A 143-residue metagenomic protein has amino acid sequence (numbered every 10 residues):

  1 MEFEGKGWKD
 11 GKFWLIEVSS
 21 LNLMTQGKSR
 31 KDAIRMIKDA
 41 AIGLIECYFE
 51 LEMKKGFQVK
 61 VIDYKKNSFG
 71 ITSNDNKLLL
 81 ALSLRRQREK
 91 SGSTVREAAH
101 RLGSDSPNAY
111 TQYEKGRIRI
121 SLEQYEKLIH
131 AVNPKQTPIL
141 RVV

Functional and structural regions predicted by a protein language model:
M1-M53: DNA-contacting interfaces and partner/effector-binding or oligomerization modules in DNA-centric proteins
K31, R85, R96-E97: Residues within the helices of the helix-turn-helix
I45-S73: Short, structured interface segments
Y64-K90: A short, Lys/Arg-rich alpha-helix, primarily the initiator
R88, A99-H100, I129: The alpha-helix within a helix-turn-helix
G92-T111: Short alpha-helical DNA-recognition segment
S121-V142: DNA major-groove recognition helix of helix-turn-helix/homeodomain DNA-binding modules
